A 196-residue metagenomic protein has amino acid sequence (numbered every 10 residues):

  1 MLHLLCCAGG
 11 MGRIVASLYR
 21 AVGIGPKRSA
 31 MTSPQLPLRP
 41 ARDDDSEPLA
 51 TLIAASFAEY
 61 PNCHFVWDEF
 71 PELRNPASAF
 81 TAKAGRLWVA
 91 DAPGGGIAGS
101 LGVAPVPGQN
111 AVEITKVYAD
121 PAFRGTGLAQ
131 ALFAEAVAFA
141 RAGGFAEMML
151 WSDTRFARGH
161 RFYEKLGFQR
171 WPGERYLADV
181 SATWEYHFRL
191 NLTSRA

Functional and structural regions predicted by a protein language model:
L4-C7, M11-E47, L192-A196: Conserved N-terminal entry element of GNAT/NAT acetyltransferase domains
L36, P40-K116, D120-A122, F133-E135 (+4 more regions): Acetyl-CoA-dependent GNAT
R74, A146-A196: C-terminal "cap" of GNAT-fold acetyltransferases
Q109, G127, R158: Residues that form or flank phosphate/diphosphate-binding pockets in enzymes that use nucleotide phosphates
D120-A122, T126, T154-R155: Active-site acidic-Proline motif in GNAT/NAT acetyltransferases
